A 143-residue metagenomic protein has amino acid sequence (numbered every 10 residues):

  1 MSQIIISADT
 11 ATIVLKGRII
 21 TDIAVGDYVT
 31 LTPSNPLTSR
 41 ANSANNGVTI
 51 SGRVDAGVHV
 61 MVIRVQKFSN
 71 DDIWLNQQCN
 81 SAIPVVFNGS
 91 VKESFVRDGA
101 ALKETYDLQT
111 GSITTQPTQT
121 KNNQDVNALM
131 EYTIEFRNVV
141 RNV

Functional and structural regions predicted by a protein language model:
M1-F68, I73, K103, D107-T133 (+1 more regions): Solvent-exposed edge beta-strands and adjacent loop segments that serve as assembly or binding interfaces
N76-Y106: Short, acidic/charged, Gly/Pro-enriched secondary-structure junctions
